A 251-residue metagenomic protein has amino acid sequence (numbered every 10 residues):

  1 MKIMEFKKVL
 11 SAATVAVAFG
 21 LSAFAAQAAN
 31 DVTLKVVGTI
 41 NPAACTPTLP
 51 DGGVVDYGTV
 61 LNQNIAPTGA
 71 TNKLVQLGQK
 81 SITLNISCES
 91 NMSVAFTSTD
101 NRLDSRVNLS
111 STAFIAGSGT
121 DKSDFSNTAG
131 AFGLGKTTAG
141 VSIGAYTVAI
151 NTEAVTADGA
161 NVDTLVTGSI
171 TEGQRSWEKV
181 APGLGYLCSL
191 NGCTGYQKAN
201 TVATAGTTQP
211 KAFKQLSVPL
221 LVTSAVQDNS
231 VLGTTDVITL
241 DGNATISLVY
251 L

Functional and structural regions predicted by a protein language model:
K2-F6, F24-L251: Mature extracellular/passenger domains of Gram-negative fimbrial/pilin and adhesin proteins
A13-S22: Bacterial N-terminal signal peptides
